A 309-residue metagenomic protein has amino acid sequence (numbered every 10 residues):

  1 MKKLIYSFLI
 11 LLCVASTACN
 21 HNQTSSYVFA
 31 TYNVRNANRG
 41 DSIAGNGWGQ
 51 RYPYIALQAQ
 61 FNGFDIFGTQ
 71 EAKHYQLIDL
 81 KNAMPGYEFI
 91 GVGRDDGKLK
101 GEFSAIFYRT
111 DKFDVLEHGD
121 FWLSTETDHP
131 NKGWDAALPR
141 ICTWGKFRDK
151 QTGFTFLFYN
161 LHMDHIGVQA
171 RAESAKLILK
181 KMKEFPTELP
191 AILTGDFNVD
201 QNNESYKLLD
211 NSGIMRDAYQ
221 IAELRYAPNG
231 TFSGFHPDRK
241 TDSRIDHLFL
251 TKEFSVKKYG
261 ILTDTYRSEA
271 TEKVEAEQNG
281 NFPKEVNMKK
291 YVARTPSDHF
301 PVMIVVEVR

Functional and structural regions predicted by a protein language model:
M1-S26: Bacterial Sec-dependent N-terminal signal peptides
A18-A83, D96-E102, K176, R294 (+2 more regions): N-terminal, active-site-proximal structural segment of metallo-dependent hydrolase catalytic domains
Y32-V34, L161-M163, D196-F197, F300: Active-site metal-binding loops of divalent metal-dependent hydrolases
N36-G45, L116, V168, Y226-N229: Short, solvent-exposed loop/turn elements at domain surfaces
I66-T155, Y159, M163, K258-T263: Structured beta-strand-rich core segments of catalytic domains in phosphoester-bond hydrolases
G68-Q70, G91-V92, I192-D196, D217-Q220: Active-site neighborhood of phospho(di)ester-bond hydrolases with catalytic His/Asp-centered motifs
I141-L161, V168-L209: His/acidic metal-ligating clusters that form di-metal
Q169, K183-A191, V199-R309: Metal-dependent phosphoester-hydrolase catalytic domains
